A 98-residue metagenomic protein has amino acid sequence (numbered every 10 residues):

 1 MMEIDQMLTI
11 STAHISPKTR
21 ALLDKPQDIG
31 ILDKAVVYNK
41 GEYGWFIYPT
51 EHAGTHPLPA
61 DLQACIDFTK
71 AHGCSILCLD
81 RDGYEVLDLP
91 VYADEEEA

Functional and structural regions predicted by a protein language model:
M1, V37-Y38, D67-A71: A general structural signal for short secondary-structure junctions and capping/turn motifs
M1-D28, L32-A35: N-terminal leader/targeting segments
E3-I10, V37-A53: Short glycine-rich, basic-tinged beta-strand/loop micro-motifs
R20-K25, E51-H56, E96-E97: Short linear motifs at secondary-structure transitions and domain/linker junctions
D33, K40-G41, L87: Alpha-helical structural elements
H56-A98: Short, compact, well-ordered microdomains
